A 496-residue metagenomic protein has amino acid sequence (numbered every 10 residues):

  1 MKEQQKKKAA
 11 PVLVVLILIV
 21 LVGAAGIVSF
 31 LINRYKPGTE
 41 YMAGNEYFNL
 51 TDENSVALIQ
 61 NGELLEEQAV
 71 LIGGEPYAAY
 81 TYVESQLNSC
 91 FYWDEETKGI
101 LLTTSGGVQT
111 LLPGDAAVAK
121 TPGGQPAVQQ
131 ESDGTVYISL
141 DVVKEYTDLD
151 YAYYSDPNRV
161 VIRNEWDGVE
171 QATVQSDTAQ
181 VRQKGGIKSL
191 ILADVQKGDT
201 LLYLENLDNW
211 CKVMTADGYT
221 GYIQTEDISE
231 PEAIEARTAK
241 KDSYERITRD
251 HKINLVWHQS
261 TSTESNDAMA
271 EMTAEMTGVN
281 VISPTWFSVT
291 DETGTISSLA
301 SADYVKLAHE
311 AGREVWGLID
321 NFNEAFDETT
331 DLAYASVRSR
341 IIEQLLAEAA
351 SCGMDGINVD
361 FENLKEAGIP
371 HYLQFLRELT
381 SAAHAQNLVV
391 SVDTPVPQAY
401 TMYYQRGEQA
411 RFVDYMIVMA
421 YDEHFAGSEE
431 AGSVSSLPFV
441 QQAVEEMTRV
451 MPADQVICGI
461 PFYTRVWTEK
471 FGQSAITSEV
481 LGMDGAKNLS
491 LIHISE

Functional and structural regions predicted by a protein language model:
K2-L207, R237-T248: Primary recognition of N-terminal secretory signal peptides and signal-anchoring hydrophobic helices
G198, C211-T215, I223: SH3/SH3-like beta-barrel fold
Y222-T238: Extended acidic/polar, glycine-enriched regions that form or flank non-catalytic beta-rich accessory modules
E235-S339, Q344: Glycan-recognition patch characteristic of GH18 chitinases/ENGases and related GlcNAc/peptidoglycan-binding proteins
N254-H258, N280-P284, V315-I319, I357-V359 (+3 more regions): Hydrophobic faces of well-ordered beta-strands that scaffold small-molecule active sites in alpha/beta enzyme cores
I282-S288, A349-K365: Short acidic catalytic loops
E292-L299, E343, E366-S490: Substrate-binding surface in catalytic domains of secreted glycosidases
I492-E496: Conserved small/polar residues in nucleotide/adenosyl-binding loops
